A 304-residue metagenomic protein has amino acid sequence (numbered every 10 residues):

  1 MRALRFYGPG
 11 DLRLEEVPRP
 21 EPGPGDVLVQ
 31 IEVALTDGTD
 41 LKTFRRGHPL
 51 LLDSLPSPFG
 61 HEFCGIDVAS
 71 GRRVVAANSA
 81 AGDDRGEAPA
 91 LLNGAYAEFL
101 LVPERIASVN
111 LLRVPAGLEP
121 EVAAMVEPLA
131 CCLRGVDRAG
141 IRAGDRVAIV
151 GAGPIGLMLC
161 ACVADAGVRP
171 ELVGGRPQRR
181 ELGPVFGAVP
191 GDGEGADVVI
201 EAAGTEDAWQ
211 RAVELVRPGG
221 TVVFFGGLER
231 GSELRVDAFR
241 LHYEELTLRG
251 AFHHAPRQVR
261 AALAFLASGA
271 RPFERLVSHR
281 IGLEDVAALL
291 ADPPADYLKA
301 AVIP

Functional and structural regions predicted by a protein language model:
P20-L35, G47-A80, P115-G117: Glycine-rich beta-strand-centered segment in the early N-terminal region that forms part of a ligand/cofactor-binding
G25, D192-V199: A short acidic, Gly/Pro-enriched loop at the edge of an enzyme's catalytic core that lines a small-molecule cofactor
R73, E119-D192: Mid-domain Rossmann-like dinucleotide-binding core that forms the NAD(H)/NADP(H) cofactor-binding site
N78-V150: NAD(P)H dinucleotide-binding glycine-rich loop of Rossmann-like/cofactor-binding domains, especially the beta1-alpha1
L172-R176, A202, F252: N-terminal Rossmann-fold cofactor-binding loop
A196-I200, T221, K299: Short SAM/SAH-binding signature in class I
E206-S268, P304: Glycine-rich phosphate-binding loop and adjacent beta-alpha segment of Rossmann(oid) nucleotide-cofactor-binding
A255-P304: C-terminal hydrophobic helical "lid"/dimerization subdomain of Rossmann-like NAD(P)H-dependent oxidoreductases
